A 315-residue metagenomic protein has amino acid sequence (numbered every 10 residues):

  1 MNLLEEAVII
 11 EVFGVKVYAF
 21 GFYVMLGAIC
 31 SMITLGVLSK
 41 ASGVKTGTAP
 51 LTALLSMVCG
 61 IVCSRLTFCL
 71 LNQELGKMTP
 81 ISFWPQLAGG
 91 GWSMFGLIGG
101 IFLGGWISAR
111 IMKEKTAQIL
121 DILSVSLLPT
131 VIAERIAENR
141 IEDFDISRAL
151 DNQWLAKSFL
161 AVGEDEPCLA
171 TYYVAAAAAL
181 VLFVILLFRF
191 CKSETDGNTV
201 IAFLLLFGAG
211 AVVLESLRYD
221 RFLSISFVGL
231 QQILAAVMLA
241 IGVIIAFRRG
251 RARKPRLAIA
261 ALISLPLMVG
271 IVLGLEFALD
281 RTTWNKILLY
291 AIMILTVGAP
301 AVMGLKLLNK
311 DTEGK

Functional and structural regions predicted by a protein language model:
M1-K315: A feature for loop-to-transmembrane-helix boundaries and adjacent hydrophobic helices in multi-pass integral membrane
